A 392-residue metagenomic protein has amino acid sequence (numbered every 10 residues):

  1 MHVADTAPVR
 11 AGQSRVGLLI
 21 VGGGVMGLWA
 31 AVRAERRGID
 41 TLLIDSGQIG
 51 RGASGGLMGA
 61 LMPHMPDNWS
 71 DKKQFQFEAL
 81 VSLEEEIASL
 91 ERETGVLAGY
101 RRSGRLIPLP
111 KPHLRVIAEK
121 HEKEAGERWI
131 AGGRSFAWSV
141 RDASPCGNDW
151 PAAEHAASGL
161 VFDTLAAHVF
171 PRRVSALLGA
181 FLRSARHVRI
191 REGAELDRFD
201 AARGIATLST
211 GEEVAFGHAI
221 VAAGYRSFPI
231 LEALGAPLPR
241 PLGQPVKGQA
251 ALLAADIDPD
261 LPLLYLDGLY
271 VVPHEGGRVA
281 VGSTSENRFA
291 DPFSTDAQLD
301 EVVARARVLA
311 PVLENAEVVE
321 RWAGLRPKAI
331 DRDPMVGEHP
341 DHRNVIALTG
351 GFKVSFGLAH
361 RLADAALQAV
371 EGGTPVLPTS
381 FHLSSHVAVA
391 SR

Functional and structural regions predicted by a protein language model:
M1-G17, R36: Extreme N-terminal leader/targeting segments of oxidoreductases
V16-L42: N-terminal Rossmann-like FAD-binding beta1-loop-alpha1 element of flavoenzymes
W29-R37, S46, G55-A60, M65 (+2 more regions): Active-site substrate-recognition segment that forms the wall of the catalytic cavity or substrate channel
G59-N148: Dinucleotide-binding Rossmann-like beta1-alpha1 core, especially the glycine-rich loop that anchors the ADP
D67-N68, V96-I107, G133-A180, T284-R288 (+2 more regions): Helix-loop-beta segment of a Rossmann-like dinucleotide-binding subdomain
Q74-V81, P112-L114, V161-A180, F293-Q298 (+1 more regions): Short beta-strand to alpha-helix junction loop
L160-T210, V214-H218, A222, S227-P229: Helical element adjacent to the flavin cofactor pocket in flavoenzyme catalytic cores
V312, A316-R392: C-terminal catalytic lobe of FAD-dependent flavoproteins
